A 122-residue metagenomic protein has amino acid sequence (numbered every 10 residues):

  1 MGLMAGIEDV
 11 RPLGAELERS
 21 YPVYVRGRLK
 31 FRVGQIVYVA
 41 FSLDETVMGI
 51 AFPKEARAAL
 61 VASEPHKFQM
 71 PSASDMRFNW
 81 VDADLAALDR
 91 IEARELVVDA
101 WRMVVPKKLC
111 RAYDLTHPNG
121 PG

Functional and structural regions predicted by a protein language model:
M1-G122: Charge-dense, helix-prone N-terminal extensions
